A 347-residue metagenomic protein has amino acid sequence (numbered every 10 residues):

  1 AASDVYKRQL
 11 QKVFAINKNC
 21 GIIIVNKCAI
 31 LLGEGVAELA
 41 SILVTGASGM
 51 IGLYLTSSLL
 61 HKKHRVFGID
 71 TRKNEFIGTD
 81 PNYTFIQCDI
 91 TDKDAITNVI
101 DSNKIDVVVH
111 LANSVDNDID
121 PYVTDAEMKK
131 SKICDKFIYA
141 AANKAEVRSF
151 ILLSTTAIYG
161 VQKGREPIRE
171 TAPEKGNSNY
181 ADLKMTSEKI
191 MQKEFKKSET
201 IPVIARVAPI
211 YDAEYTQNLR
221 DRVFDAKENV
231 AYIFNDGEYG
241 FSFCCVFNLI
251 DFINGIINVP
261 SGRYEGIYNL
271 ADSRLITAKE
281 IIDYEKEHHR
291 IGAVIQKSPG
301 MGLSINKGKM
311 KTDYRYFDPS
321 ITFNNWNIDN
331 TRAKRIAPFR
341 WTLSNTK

Functional and structural regions predicted by a protein language model:
A1-Y6, T277-I281: Short, small-residue-biased leader/transition segments that mark boundaries at the very start of proteins
I42-H61: N-terminal Rossmann NAD(P)H-binding glycine-rich loop of SDR-like oxidoreductase domains
I90-K132: NAD(P)H-binding glycine-rich loop region in Rossmannoid oxidoreductase-like domains and their noncatalytic homologs
K136-N179, V203: Conserved Rossmann-fold NAD(P)-dependent oxidoreductase catalytic core, especially the SDR/UDP-sugar
T186, Y215-D221, N235-I257, E265-G266: Substrate-positioning beta->alpha
K189-A213: Conserved beta-loop-beta element that borders a ligand/cofactor-binding pocket
G255-Y314: Mid/C-terminal beta-alpha module of Rossmann-like enzyme folds, strongest in SDR-family dehydrogenases/epimerases
I276, V294-I295, R315-K347: C-terminal amphipathic/interface module of NAD(P)-dependent oxidoreductases and related NAD-binding regulators
